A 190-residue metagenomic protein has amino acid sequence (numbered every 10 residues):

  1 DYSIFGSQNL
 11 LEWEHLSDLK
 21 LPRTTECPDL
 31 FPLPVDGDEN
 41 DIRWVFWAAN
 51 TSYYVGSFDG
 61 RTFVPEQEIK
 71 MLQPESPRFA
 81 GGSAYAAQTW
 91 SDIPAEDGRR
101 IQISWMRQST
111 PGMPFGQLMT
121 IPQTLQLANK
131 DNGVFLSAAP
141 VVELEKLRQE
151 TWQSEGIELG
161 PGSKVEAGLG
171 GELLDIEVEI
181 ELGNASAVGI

Functional and structural regions predicted by a protein language model:
D1-F5, H15-K20, P28-F31, E39-N50 (+1 more regions): Hydrophobic core segments of beta-strands in well-ordered, beta-rich domains
I4-Q8, G56-S57: Conserved Ser/Thr-centered positions that define the repeating blades of beta-propeller domains
E12-H15, P65: Residue-level detector of beta-propeller blades
D18-P22, F79-A80: Surface loop/turn motifs at the tips and blade-to-blade linkers of beta-strand repeat domains
R23-T25, A49-T51, G82-A84, T120: Short, solvent-exposed loop/turn segments at the edges of secondary structure
C27-N40, S83-E96: Structural signature of eukaryotic scaffold interfaces centered on beta-propeller domains
L33, W44, A49-V64, M71-Q73: Acidic, glycine-rich loop-and-beta core segments that form the ion-binding/anion-interacting portion of active sites
D59-P74, R78-Y85, S91-I190: Beta-rich accessory regions
